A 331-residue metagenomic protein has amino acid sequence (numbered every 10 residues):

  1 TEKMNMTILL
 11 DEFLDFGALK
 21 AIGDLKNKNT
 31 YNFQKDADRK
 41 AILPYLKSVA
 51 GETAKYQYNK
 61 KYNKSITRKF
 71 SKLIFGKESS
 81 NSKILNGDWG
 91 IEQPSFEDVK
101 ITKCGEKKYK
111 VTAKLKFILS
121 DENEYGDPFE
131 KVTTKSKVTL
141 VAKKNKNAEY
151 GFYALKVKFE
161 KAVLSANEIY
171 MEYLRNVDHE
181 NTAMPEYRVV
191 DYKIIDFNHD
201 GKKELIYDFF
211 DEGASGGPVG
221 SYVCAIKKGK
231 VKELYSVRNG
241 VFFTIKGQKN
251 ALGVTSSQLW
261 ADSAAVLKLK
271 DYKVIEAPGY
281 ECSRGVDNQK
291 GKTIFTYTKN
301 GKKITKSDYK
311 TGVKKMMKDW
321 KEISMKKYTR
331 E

Functional and structural regions predicted by a protein language model:
T1-D36, K161-N198, I304-E331: Terminal domain-start segments
T1-E78, K83-L85: Juxtamembrane and targeting peptides
N86-T102, P185-V190, S236: A short, amphipathic edge element
G90, P94-K158, L259: Exposed beta-sheet edge and beta->alpha loop/turn motif
D127-N147, L155-L164, N181, Q248 (+1 more regions): Acidic, small-residue rich beta-repeat scaffolds with periodic aromatic anchors
K144, G216-L234, A264-K270: Beta-propeller blade repeat segments, especially FG-GAP/WD-type strand-to-loop junctions in 6- to 7-bladed propeller
R188-F197, G240-A251: Beta-propeller blade termini
N198-F210, Q248-V254: Acidic/hydrophobic-patterned starts of short beta strands in beta-sheet-rich repeat architectures
